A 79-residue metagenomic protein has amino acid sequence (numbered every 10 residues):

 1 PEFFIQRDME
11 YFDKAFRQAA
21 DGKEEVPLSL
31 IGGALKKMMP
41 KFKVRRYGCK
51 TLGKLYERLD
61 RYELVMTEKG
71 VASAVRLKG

Functional and structural regions predicted by a protein language model:
P1-G79: N-terminal regulatory modules in eukaryotic regulatory proteins
